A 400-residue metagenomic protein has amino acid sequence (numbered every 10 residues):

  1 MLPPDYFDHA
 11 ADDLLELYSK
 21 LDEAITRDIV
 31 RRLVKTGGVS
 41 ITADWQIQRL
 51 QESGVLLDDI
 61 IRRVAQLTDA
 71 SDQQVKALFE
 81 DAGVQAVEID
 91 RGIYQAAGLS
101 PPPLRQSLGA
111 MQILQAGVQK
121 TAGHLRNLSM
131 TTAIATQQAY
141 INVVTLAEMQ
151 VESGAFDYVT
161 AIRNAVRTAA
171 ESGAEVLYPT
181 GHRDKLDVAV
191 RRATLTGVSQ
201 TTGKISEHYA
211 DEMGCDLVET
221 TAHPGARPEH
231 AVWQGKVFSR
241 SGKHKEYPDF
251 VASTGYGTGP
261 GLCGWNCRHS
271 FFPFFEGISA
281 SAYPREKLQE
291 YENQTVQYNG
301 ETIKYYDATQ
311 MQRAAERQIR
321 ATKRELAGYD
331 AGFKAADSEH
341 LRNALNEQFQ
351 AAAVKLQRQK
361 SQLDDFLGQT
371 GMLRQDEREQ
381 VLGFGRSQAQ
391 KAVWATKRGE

Functional and structural regions predicted by a protein language model:
M1-N164, E286-E400: N-terminal leader/targeting and assembly helices and adjacent pre-domain segments
P3-P4, P101-P103, P179, P248 (+1 more regions): Proline-rich intrinsically disordered, low-complexity coils
V64-D69, Y178-D184, H269-F272: Short, exposed beta-strand "edge-strand" segments with a Pro/Gly-rich flavor and a Y/T-containing core
L125-M213: Contiguous, non-catalytic segments that form substrate-binding/exosite surfaces or channel walls
A170, Y178, D211, V232 (+5 more regions): Generic detector of intrinsically disordered, low-complexity, polar/charged segments
D184-Q289: Acidic, glycine-rich two-metal-ion catalytic cores of nucleic acid-processing enzymes
